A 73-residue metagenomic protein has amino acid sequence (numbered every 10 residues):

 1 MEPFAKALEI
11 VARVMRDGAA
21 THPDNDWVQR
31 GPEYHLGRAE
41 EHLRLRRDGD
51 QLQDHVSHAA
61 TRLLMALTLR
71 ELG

Functional and structural regions predicted by a protein language model:
M1-G73: Intrinsically disordered, low-complexity regulatory regions that flank transcription factor DNA-binding cores
